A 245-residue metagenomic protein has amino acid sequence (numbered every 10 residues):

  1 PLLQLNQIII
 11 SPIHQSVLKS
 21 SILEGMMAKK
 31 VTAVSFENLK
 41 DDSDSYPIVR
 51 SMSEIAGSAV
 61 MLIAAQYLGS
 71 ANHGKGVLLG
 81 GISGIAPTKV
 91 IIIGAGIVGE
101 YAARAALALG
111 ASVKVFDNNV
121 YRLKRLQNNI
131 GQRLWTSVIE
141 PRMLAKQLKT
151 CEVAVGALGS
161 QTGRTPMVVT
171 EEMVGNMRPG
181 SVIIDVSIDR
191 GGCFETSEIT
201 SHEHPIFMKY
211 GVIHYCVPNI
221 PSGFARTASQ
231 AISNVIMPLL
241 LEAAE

Functional and structural regions predicted by a protein language model:
P1-Y67: Phosphate/diphosphate ligand-binding glycine-rich loop within oxidoreductases
L5-N6, A86-K89, G180: Phosphate-coordination loops involved in phosphoryl transfer and adenosine-cofactor binding
H14-Q15, V31, N38-D41, N118-V120 (+4 more regions): Short, ordered loop/turn segments at secondary-structure junctions
L23, M61, A102-A103, L123 (+2 more regions): Generic hydrophobic/aromatic pocket-lining and core-packing "Φ" positions
E37-L79, I188, C193-E245: Adenosine-phosphate binding glycine-rich loop
A71-G159: Glycine-rich phosphate/diphosphate-binding loop of Rossmann-like nucleotide-binding domains
N128-Y210: Rossmann-like adenosine-cofactor binding region
